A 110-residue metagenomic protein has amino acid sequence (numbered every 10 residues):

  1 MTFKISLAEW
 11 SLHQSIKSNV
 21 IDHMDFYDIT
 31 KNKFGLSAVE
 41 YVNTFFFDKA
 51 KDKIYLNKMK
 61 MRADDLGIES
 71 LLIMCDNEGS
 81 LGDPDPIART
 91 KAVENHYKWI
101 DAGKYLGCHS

Functional and structural regions predicted by a protein language model:
M1-C108: N-terminal pre-domain/capping segments
